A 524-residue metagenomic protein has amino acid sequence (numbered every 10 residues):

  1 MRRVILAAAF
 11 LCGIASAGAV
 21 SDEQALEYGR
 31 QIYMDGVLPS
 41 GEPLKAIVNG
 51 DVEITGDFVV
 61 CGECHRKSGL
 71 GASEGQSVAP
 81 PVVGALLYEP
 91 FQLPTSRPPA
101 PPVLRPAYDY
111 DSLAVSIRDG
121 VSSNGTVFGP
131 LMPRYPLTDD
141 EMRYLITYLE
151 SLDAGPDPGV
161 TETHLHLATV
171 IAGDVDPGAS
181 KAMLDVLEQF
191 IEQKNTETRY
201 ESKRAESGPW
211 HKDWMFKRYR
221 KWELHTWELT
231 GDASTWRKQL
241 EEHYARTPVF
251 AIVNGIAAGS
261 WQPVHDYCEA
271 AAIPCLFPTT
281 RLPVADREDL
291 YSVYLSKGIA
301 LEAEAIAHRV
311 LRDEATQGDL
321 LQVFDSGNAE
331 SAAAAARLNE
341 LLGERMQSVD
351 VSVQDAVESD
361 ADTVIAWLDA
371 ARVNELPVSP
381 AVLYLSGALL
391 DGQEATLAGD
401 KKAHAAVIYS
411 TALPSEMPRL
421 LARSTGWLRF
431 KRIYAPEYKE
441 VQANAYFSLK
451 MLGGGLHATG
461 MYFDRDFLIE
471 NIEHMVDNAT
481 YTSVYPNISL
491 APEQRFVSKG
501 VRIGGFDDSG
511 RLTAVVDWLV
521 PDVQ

Functional and structural regions predicted by a protein language model:
A17-T55, P102: Electrostatic cytochrome c docking/interface patches
D22, Y28, Y108-S123, P133-P158: C-terminal capping alpha-helices of c-type cytochrome domains
M34-V37, E63-G71, L87, R118-S122 (+1 more regions): Detector for the c-type heme attachment site
A46-S112, L131-L137: Gly/Gly-Pro-rich "capping" loops immediately C-terminal to redox-active cysteine motifs in periplasmic/lumenal
E162-H164, G178-D185, E197-R287, Q354-E358 (+1 more regions): Beta-alpha junction/loop-to-helix N-cap segments that form part of ligand/metal-binding clefts
R246-R345, A381-I408: Extracytoplasmic ligand/sensor domains, especially the bilobed periplasmic-binding protein
D289-S296, E375-F447, A458, D517-V523: Extracellular/periplasmic periplasmic-binding protein-like sensory domains
R429-A443, L449, G453-V515: Segments of small-molecule ligand-sensing domains
